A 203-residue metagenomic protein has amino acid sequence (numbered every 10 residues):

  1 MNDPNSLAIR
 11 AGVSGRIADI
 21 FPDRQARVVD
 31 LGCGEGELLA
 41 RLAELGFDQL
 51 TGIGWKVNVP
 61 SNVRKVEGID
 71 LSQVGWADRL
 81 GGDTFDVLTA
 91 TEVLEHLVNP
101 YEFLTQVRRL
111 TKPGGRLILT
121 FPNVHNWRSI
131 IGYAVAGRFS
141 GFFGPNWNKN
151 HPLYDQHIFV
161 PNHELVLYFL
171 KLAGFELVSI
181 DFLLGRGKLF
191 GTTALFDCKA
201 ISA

Functional and structural regions predicted by a protein language model:
N2-L7, A11-G12, E37, R41 (+2 more regions): S-adenosyl-L-methionine-dependent methyltransferase catalytic module, highlighting the catalytic core
L7-Q25: Conserved alpha-helix/loop element of class I SAM-dependent methyltransferases that forms part of the SAM/SAH-binding
P22-R24, L80-D83: Glycine-rich phosphate-binding loop signature in dinucleotide/nucleotide-binding domains
Q25-G34: Conserved class I S-adenosyl-L-methionine
R27, D48-Q49, E176: Residues at the starts of beta-strands that form the adenosine-phosphate
E35-W76: Class I SAM-dependent methyltransferase SAM/SAH-binding core
T89: A conserved beta-strand element that flanks and buttresses the S-adenosyl-L-methionine
E92-H96: Short catalytic micro-motifs in class I SAM-dependent methyltransferases
